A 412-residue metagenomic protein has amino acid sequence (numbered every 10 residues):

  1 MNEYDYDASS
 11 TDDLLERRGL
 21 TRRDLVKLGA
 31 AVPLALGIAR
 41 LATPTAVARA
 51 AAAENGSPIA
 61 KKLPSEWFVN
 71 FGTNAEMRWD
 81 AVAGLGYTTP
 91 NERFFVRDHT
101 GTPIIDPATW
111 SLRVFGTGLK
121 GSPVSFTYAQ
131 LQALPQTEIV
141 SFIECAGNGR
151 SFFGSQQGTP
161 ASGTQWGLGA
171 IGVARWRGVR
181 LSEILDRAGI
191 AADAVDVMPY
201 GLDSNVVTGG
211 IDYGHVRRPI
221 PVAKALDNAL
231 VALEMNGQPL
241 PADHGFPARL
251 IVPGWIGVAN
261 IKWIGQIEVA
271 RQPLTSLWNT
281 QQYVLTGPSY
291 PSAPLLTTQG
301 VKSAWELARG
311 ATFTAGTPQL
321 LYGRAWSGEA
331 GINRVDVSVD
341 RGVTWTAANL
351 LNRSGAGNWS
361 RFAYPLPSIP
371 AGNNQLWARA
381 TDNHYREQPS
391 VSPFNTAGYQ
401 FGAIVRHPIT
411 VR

Functional and structural regions predicted by a protein language model:
M1-L20, D24, V47: N-terminal secretory signal peptides
N2-E3, S10-D12, L28-V32, W67-F71 (+1 more regions): A generic N-terminal leader/anchor concept
S9, V32, V47-A53: Intrinsic disorder/low-complexity segments
T21-R22, V26-K27, P44, A53 (+2 more regions): General helical structural elements
D24-V47: N-terminal export signals
A51-R412: Structured, non-membrane catalytic/scaffold regions adjacent to prosthetic-group chemistry
